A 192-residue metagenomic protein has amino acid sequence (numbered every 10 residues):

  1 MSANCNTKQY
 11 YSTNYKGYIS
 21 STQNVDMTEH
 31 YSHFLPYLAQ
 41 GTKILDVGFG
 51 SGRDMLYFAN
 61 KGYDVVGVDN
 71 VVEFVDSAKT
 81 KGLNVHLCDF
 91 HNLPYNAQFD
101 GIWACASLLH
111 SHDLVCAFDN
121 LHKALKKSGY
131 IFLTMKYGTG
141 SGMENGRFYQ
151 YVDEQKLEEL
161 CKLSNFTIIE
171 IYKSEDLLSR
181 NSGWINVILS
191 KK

Functional and structural regions predicted by a protein language model:
M1-A39: Conserved class I S-adenosyl-L-methionine
L45, S51-N92: Class I SAM-dependent methyltransferase SAM/SAH-binding core
H91-I102: A short acidic, Gly/Pro-enriched loop at the edge of an enzyme's catalytic core that lines a small-molecule cofactor
G101-L114: A short SAM/SAH-binding and catalytic strip from SAM-dependent methyltransferases
V115-K127: A short glycine-rich, Lys/Arg-flanked "PGG" loop and its adjoining helix->strand segment in the class I
S128-M135: Conserved beta-strand signature within the Rossmann-like core of class I S-adenosyl-L-methionine
S141-K156, L178-R180: Acceptor-substrate binding/catalytic loop of class I
D176-K192: Core SAM-dependent methyltransferase catalytic element
